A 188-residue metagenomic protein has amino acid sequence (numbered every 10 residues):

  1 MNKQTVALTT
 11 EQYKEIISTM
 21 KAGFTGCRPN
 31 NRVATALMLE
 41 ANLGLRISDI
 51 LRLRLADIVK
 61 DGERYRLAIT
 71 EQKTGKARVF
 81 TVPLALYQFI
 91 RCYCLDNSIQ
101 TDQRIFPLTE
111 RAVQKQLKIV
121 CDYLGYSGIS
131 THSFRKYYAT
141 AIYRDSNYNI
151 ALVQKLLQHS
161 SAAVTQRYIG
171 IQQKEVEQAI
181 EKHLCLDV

Functional and structural regions predicted by a protein language model:
M1-A7, C185-V188: C-terminal secondary-structure termini that scaffold catalytic or DNA-interacting sites
Q4-V6, Q72-R91, Q100-I119: C-terminal catalytic core of Y-nucleophile DNA break-rejoin enzymes
T10-L43: Basic, Lys/Arg- and aromatic-enriched nucleic-acid-binding interface segment
R32, S127-I142: Short basic/aromatic active-site micro-motif
D49-I50, I129, A139, N147-Q158 (+1 more regions): Active-site-proximal segment of tyrosine recombinases
R52-I58, Q154-S160, I169-I171: A short, basic/aromatic helix-end/turn motif that makes direct DNA contacts
R52-L86: Conserved tyrosine-mediated DNA breakage-rejoining catalytic core shared by Y-recombinases
E71-T74, H159, A163-K182: Catalytic-site neighborhood detector that most strongly recognizes the C-terminal catalytic loop/helix of tyrosine
